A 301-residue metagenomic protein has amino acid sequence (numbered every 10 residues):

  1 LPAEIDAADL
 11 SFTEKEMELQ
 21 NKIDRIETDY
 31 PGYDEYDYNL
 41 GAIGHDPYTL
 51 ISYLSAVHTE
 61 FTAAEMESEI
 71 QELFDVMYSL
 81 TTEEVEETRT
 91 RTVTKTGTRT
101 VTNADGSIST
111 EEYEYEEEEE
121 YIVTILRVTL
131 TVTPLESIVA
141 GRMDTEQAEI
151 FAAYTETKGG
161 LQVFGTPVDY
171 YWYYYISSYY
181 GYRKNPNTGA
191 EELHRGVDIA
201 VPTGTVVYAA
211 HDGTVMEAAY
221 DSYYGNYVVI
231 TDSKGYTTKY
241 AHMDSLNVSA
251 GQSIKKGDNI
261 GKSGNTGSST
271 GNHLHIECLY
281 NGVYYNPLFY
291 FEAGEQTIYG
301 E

Functional and structural regions predicted by a protein language model:
L1-G165, E301: Membrane-proximal envelope biogenesis segments
M143-G225, K256: Surface-exposed, glycine-biased beta-strand/turn segments
S177, A200, T231, A241-D244 (+2 more regions): Residue-level detector of conserved, well-ordered beta-strand and adjacent loop positions that form binding/recognition
Y179, A218-A219, L246, S263-T266: Residue-level recognition of beta-strand microenvironments
G181, G204, S233-G235, N281-V283 (+1 more regions): Solvent-exposed coil/turn segments that connect beta secondary-structure elements in extracytoplasmic/periplasmic
E192-R195, P202, A209-N247, N272-Y280: Zn2+-dependent peptidoglycan hydrolase active-site motif and core
I199, Y227-I230, I254-S269: Short hydrophobic beta/alpha edge segments that flank linear recognition/processing sites
S249-D258, E277-E301: Acidic, glycine-rich catalytic/binding loops that coordinate metals and/or anionic ligands
